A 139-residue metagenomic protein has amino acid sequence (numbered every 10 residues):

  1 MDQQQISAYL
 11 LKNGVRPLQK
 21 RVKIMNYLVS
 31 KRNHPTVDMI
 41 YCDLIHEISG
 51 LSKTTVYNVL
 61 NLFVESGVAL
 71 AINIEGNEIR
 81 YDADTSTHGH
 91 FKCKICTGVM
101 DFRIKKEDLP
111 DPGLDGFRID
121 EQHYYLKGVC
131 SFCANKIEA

Functional and structural regions predicted by a protein language model:
M1-M25: Short alpha-helical segments that sit at the start of domains
Y9, N26-K31, D43: Short amphipathic alpha-helical elements of helix-turn-helix/winged-helix folds
P17, K31-T36: Short capping segments at the starts of secondary-structure elements
M25-N26, N61: A cross-family signal for key residues in well-ordered alpha-helices that form functional helical elements
M39-I48: DNA-recognition alpha helix
V56-S66: Basic amphipathic alpha-helical segments that dock to polyanions
E65-A139: Non-DNA-binding regulatory cores of transcription-related proteins, predominantly C-terminal effector-binding
